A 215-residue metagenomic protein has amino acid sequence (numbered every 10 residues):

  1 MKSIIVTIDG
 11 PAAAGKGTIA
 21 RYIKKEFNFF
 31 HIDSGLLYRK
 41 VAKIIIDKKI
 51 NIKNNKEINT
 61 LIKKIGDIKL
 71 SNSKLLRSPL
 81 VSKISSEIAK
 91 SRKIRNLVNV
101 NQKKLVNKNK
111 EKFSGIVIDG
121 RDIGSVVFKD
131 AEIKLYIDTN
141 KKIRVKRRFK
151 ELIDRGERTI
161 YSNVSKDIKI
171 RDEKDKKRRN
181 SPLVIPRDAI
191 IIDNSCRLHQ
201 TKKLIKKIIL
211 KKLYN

Functional and structural regions predicted by a protein language model:
V6-I8: Hydrophobic anchor at the beta1->P-loop junction of P-loop NTPases
P11-A14: ATP-binding Walker
G17: Walker A/P-loop
K24-D33, D47-N51: Post-Walker A helix-loop "phosphate-sensing" segment adjacent to the P-loop in P-loop NTPases
L36-S114, D122-S125, K142, K146 (+6 more regions): ATP-dependent small-molecule kinase phosphotransfer cores that center on conserved nucleotide phosphate-binding segments
I133, L183-Q200: Phosphate-binding beta-loop-alpha motif at adenosine-nucleotide cofactor sites
